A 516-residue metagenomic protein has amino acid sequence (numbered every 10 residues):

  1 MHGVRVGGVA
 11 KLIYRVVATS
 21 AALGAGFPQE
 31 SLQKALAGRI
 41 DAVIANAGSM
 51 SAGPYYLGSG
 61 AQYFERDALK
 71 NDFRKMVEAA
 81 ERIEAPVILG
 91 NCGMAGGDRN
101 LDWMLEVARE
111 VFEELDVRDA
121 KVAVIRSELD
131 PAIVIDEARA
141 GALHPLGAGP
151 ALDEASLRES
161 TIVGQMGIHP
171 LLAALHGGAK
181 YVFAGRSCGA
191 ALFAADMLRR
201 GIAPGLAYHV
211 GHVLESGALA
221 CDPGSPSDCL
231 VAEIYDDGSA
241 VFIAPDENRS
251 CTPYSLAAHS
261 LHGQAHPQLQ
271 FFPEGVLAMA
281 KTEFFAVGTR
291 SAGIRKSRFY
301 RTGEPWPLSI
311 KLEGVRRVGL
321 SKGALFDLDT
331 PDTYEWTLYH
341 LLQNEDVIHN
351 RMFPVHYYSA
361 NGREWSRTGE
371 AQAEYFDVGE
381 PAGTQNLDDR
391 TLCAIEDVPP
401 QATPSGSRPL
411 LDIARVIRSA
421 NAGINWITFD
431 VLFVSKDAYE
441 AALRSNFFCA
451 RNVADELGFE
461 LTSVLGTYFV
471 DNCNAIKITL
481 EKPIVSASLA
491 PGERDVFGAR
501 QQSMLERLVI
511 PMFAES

Functional and structural regions predicted by a protein language model:
G3-Q33, A37: N-terminal amphipathic/basic leader segments beginning at the initiator methionine
A37-Y55, W426: N-terminal glycine-rich anion-binding loops that anchor highly charged ligand groups
V43, S59-V124, V134-I202, D246 (+4 more regions): Alpha/propeptide regions of enzymes that mature by internal proteolysis
L69, R109-E128, A195-I243: Catalytic or ion-translocation cores adjacent to nucleophile or general acid/base/metal-coordination motifs in diverse
L214-P331: A conserved active-site cap/scaffold subdomain adjacent to cofactor or substrate pockets
E304-L387, I395-D397: C-terminal non-catalytic interaction/assembly regions of soluble proteins
D437-G466: Acidic, aromatic-enriched beta-alpha/helix-loop junctions
D455-S516: Helix-rich interaction surfaces within compact, conserved domain-sized segments that mediate assembly or partner
